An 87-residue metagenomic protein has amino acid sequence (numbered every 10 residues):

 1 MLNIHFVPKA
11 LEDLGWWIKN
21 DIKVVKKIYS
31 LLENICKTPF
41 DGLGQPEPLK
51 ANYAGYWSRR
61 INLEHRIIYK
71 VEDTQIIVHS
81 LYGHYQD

Functional and structural regions predicted by a protein language model:
N3, K9-S30, L43, K50 (+2 more regions): Enriched for short, Lys/Arg-rich terminal
